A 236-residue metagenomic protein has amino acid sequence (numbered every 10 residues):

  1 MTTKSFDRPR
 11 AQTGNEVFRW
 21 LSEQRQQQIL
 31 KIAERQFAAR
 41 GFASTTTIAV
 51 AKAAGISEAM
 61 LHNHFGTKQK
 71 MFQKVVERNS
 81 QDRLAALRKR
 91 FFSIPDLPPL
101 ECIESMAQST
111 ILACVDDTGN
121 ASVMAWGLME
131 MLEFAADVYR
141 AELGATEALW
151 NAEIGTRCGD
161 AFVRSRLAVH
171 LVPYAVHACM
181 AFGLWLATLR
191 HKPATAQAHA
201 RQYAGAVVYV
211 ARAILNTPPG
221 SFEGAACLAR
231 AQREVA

Functional and structural regions predicted by a protein language model:
M1-Q12, L112, E147-D160, L171-A236: C-terminal peripheral helix-coil segments that are non-catalytic and often amphipathic
Q28, I32, Q36-K70, K74: Helix-turn-helix
Q28, S105, V123-W126, R166-Y174 (+1 more regions): Amphipathic alpha-helical interaction segments
T47, E77-R83: Short, basic, alpha-helical segments at the C-terminal edge of helix-turn-helix-like DNA-binding modules
Q69, S80, V115-T118, L132-E133 (+2 more regions): Short alpha-helix boundary/capping elements
K74, R88-D116, C158, S165-V169: Hydrophobic alpha-helical connector segments
L84-A85, E101, L132-G159, R166-L167 (+1 more regions): Amphipathic alpha-helical packing segments from all-alpha helical-bundle domains
V115-D137, F182-L189: Amphipathic alpha-helical segments used for helix-helix packing
